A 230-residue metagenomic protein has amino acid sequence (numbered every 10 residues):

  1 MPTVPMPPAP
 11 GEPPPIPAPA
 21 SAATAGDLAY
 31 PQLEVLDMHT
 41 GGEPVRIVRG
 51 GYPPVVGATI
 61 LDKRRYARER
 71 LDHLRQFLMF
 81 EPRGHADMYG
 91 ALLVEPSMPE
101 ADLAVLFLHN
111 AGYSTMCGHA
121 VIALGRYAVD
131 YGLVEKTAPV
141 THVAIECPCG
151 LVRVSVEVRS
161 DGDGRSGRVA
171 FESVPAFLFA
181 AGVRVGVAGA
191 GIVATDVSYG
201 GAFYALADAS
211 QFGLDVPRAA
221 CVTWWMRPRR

Functional and structural regions predicted by a protein language model:
P2-S198, A205-R230: A glycine-rich beta-to-alpha transition motif near the start of alpha/beta enzyme domains, typified by
